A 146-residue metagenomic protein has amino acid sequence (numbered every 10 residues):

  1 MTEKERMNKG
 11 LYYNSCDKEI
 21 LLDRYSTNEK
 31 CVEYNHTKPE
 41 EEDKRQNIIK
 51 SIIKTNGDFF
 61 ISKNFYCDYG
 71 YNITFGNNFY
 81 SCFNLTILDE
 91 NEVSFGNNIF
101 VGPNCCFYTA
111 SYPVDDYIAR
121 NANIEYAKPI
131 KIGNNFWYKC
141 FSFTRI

Functional and structural regions predicted by a protein language model:
M1-D58: Terminal amphipathic alpha-helical/low-complexity segments used for targeting or macromolecular assembly
P39, F65-F75, Y80-I146: Flexible, glycine/small-residue-enriched loop-and-beta-strand segment within the central core of proteins
